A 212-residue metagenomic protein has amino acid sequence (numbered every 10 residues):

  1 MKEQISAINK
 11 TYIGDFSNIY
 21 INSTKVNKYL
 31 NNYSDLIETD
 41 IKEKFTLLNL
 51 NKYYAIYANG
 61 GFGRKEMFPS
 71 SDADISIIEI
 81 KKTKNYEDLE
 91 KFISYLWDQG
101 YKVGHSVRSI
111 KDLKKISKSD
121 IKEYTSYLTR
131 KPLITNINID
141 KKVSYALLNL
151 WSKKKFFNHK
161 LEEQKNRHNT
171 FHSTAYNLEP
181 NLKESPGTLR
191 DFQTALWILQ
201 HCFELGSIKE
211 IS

Functional and structural regions predicted by a protein language model:
M1-N51, S70, H172-S173, N177: N-terminal regions immediately upstream of nucleotidyltransferase
M1-Y29, Q99, K111-K155: Generic start-of-chain signal for non-secretory N-termini
E3-A7, F16, W151-S212: Conserved nucleotidyltransferase catalytic core and NTase-mimicking acidic/glycine-rich helix/loop elements in nucleic
T11, N32, L36, D40-E43 (+5 more regions): Charged, amphipathic alpha-helical oligomerization/scaffolding segments
N27, K82, L178, L182: Short, charged/polar micro-motifs that form catalytic or ligand-binding hotspots
D35-E38, K42, L48, Y86-I139 (+2 more regions): Conserved catalytic core of two-metal-ion nucleotidyltransferases
E38-Y86: Active-site nucleotide-donor binding segment shared across nucleotidyl transfer reactions
R64, P69, K81, E90 (+3 more regions): Helix-loop-helix transmembrane hairpins and adjacent membrane-interface loops of multi-pass inner-membrane proteins
